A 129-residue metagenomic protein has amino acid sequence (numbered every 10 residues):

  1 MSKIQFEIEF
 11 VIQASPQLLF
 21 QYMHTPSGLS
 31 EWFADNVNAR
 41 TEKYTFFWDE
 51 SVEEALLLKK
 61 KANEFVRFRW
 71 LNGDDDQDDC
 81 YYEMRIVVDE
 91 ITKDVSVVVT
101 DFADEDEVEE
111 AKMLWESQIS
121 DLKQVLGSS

Functional and structural regions predicted by a protein language model:
M1, Y44-F46: Short acidic-hydrophobic surface loop/beta-edge motif
M1-N38: Hydrophobic ligand-binding cavity/cleft-lining segments
Q5-E7, Q17-L18, D94-A103, G127: Short, charged low-complexity linear motifs
L19-F20, L29, Y44, L57 (+4 more regions): Hydrophobic pocket/interface hotspot
D35-N38, F47-S96, T100-D104: Hydrophobic-ligand binding "helix-grip"
F102-S129: A conserved amphipathic terminal alpha-helix motif
